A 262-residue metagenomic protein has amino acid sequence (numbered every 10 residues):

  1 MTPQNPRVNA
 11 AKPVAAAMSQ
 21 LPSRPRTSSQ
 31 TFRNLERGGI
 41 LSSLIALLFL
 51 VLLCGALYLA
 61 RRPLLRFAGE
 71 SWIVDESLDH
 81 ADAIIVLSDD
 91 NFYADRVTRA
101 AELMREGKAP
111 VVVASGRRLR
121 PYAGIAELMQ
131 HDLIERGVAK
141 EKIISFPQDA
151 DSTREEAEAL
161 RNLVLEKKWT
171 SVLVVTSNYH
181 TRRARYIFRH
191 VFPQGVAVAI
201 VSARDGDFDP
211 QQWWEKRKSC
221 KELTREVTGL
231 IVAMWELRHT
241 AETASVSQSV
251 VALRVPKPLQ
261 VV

Functional and structural regions predicted by a protein language model:
M1-I40: N-terminal Lys/Arg-rich, disordered targeting/topogenic segments
N9-A10, Y93, C220: Generic alpha-helix initiation/capping and coil-helix boundary signal
R26-V74: N-terminal type II signal-anchor transmembrane helix that functions as the membrane-insertion/stop-transfer segment
N34-S42, V164-V175, Q194-F208, E226-M234 (+1 more regions): A short, terminal or domain-edge coil/loop segment
C54-R217: A structural signal for short, hydrophobic/glycine-enriched beta-strand patches
A81, I85, T240-V262: Short linear elements at protein peripheries
K216-V246: A transmembrane-helix-recognition feature enriched in membrane-embedded lipid enzymes and envelope glyco-/phospholipid
